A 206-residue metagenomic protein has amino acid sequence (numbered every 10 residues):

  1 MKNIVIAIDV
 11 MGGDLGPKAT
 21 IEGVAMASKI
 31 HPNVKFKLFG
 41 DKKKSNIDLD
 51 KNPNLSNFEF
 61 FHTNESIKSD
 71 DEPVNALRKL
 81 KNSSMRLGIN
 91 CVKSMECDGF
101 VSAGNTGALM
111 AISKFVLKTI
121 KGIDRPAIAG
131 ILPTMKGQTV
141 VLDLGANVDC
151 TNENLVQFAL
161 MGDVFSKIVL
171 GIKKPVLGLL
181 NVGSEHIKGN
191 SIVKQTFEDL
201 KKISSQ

Functional and structural regions predicted by a protein language model:
M1-S45: N-terminal phosphate-binding or glycine-rich loops at protein starts, especially the Walker A/P-loop of NTPases
D9, L38-F39, F61, S102-G104 (+3 more regions): Short beta-strand segments
M11-G12, E65-S66, N105-G107, F115 (+1 more regions): Short glycine-rich anion-binding loops that position phosphate/pyrophosphate groups of nucleotides and phosphorylated
G16-I21, N82-M95, G99-S113, I120 (+4 more regions): Short glycine/serine/threonine-rich phosphate/pyrophosphate-binding segments that cradle anionic phosphate groups
K18, K35-K37, K43, V148-Q206: Glycine-rich phosphate/diphosphate-binding loop of Rossmann-like nucleotide-binding domains
S28-N33, L49-F58, L170, L200-S205: Short helix-capping segments at alpha-helix termini
P53-C97: Phosphate/nucleotide-donor binding subsite
M110-G145, K202-Q206: Short, acidic/small-residue loops that bind anionic groups at enzyme active sites
